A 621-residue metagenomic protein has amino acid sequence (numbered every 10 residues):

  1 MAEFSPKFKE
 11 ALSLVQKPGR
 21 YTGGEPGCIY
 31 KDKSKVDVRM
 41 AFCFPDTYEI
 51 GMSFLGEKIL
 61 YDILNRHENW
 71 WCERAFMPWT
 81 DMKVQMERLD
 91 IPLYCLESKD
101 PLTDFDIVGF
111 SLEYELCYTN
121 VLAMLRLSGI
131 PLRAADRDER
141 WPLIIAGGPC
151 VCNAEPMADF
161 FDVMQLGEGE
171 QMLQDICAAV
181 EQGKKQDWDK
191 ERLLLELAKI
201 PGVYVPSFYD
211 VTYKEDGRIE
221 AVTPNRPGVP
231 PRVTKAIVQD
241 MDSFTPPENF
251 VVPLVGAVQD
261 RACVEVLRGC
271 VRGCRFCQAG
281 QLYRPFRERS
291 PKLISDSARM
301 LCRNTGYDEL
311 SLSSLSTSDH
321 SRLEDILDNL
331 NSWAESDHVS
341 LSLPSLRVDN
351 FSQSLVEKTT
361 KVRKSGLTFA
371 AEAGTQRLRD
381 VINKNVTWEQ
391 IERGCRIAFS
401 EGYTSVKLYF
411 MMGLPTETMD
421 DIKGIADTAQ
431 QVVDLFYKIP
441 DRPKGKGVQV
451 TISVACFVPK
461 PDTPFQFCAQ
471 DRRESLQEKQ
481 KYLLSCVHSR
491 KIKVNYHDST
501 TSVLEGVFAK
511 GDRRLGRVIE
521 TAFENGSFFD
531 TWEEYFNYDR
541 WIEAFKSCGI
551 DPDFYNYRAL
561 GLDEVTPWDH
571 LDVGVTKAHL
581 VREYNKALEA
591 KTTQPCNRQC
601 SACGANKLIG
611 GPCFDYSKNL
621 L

Functional and structural regions predicted by a protein language model:
M1-I29, S34, M40-F42, H488-L621: Radical SAM enzyme core and accessory elements
K9-A41, Y48-E49, P206, T212 (+4 more regions): N-terminal [4Fe-4S]-dependent radical SAM core
M40-D46, L64, V251-F276, C302 (+2 more regions): N-terminal pre-triad scaffold of radical SAM enzymes
F42-C43, T47, I107, L116 (+3 more regions): Conserved SAM/AdoMet-binding glycine-rich loop
F54, G256-K292, A602-S617: Canonical Radical SAM [4Fe-4S] cluster-binding loop centered on the CxxxCxxC motif and its immediate flanking residues
N69-D81: A short beta-strand-loop structural module common to alpha/beta enzyme folds
P78-P224, P461-D512, I519-E534: Glycine-rich beta-alpha loop elements in corrinoid/cobalamin-binding modules across cobalamin-dependent enzymes
E196-P206, L315-H320, P344-N350, G413 (+4 more regions): A glycine-rich phosphate-binding loop feature that marks nucleotide/adenosyl-phosphate handling sites
